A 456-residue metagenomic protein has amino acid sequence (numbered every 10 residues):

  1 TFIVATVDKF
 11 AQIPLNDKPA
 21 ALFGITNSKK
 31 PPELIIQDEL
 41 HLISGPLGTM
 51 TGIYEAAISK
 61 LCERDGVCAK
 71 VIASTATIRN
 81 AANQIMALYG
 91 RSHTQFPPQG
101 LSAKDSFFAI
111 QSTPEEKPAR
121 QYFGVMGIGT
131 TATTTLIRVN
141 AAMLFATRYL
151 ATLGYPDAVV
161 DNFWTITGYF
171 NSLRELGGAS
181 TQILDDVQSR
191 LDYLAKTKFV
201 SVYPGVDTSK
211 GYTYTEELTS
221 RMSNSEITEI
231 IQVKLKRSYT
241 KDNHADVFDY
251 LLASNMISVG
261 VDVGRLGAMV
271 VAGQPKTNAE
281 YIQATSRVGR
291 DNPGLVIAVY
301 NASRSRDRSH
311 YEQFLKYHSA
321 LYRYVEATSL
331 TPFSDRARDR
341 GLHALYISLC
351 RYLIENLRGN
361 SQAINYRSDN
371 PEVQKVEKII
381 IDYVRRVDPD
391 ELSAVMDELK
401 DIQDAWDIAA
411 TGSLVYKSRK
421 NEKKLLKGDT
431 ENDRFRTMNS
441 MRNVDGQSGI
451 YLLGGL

Functional and structural regions predicted by a protein language model:
T1-F2, G100-F107, G154, V159-V160 (+3 more regions): Conserved C-terminal RecA-like helicase domain
F2-P14, N243-S258: Conserved two-lobed SF2 helicase motor
D8-Q12, A21-R64: SF2 helicase catalytic motif II
E39-L47, A57-L88, P98-Q99: Conserved helicase ATPase motor motifs in RecA-like P-loop NTPase domains
R79-A87, S92-D186: Conserved interdomain linker/interface between the two RecA-like ATPase lobes of SF2 helicase motors
L184, S209-Y212, E216, T228-F248 (+4 more regions): Non-catalytic terminal extensions of ATP-dependent helicases
I257-G273, G294-A298: A short beta-strand element within the Helicase C-terminal
R287-L321: Conserved segment of the helicase C-terminal RecA-like domain
